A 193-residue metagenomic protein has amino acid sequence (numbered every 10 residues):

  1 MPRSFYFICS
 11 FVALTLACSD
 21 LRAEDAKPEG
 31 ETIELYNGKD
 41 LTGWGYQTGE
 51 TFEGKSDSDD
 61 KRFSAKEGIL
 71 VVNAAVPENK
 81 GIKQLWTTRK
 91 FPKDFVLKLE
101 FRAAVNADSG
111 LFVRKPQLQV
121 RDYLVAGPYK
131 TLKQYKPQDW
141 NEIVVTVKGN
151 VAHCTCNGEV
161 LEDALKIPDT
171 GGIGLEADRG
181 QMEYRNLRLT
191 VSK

Functional and structural regions predicted by a protein language model:
M1-F5: Positively charged n-region of N-terminal signal peptides that target proteins for export
Y6-F7, G158: N-terminal export leaders
F7-A17: Bacterial N-terminal signal peptides
D20-K193: Carbohydrate-interacting regions of secretory-pathway proteins
